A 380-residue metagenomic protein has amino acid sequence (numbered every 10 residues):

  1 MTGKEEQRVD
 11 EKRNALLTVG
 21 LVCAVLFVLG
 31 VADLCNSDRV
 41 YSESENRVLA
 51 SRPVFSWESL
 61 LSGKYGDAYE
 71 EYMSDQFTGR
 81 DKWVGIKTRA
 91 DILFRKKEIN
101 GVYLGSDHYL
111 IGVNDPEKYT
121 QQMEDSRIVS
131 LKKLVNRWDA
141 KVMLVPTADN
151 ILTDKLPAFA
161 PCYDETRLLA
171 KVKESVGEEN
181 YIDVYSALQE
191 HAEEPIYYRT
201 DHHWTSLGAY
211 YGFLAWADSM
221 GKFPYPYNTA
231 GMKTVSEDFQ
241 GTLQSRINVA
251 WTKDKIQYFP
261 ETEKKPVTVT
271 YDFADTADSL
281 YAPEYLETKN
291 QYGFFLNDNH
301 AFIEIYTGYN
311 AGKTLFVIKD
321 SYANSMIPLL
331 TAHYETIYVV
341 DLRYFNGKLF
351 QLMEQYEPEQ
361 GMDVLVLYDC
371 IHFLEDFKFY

Functional and structural regions predicted by a protein language model:
M1-Y380: Extracellular glycan-modifying ectodomains
